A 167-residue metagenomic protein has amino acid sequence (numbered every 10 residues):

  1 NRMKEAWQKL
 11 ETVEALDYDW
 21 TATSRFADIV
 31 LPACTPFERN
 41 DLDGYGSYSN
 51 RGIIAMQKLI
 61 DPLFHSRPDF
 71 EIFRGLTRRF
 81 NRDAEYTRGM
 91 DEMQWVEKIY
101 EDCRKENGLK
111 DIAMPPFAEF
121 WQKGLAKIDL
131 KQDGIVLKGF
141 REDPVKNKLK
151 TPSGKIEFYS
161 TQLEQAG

Functional and structural regions predicted by a protein language model:
N1-A15, A22-G167: Domain-level signature for respiratory redox metalloenzymes
